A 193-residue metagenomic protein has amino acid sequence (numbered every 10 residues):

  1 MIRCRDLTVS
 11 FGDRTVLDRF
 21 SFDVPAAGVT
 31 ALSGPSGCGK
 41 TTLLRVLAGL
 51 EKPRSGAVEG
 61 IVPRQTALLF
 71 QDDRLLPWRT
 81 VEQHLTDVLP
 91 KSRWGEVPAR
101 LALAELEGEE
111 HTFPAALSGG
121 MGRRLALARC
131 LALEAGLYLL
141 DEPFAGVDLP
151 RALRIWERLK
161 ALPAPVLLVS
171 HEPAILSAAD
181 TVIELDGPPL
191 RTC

Functional and structural regions predicted by a protein language model:
S33-P35: The feature captures the beta-strand-to-loop junction immediately N-terminal to the Walker
A48: Helix-to-loop junction immediately C-terminal to a conserved catalytic motif
R79-E96: Q-loop/switch helix immediately C-terminal to the Walker
W94-E109: Conserved ABC ATPase "signature" region
F113-M121: Conserved ABC ATPase signature
L127: Hydrophobic anchor residue at the start of the ABC signature
Y138-E142: Catalytic Walker B motif of ABC-type/P-loop ATPase nucleotide-binding domains
